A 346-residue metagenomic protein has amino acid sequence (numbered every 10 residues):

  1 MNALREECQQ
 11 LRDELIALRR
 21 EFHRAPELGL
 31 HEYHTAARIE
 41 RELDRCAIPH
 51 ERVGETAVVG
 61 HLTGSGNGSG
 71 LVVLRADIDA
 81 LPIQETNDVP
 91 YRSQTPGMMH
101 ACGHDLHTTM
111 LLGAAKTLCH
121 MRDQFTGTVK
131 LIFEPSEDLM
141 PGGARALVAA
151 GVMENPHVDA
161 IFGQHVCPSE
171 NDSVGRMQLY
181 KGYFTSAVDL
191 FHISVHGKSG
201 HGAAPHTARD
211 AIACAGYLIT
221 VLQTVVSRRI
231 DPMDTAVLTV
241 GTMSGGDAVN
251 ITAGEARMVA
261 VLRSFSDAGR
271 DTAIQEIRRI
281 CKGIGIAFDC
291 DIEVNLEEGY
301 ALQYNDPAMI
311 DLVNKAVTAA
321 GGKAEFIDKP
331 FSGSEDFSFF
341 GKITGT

Functional and structural regions predicted by a protein language model:
N2-H100, D105, T109-F125: Acidic/His- and Gly-rich active-site-bordering loop/insert found across diverse amide/peptide-bond hydrolases
E7-Q10, E14-A17, H34, R38 (+3 more regions): A non-catalytic, amphipathic alpha-helix used as a structural packing/dimerization or gating element in enzyme scaffolds
R12-L15, R19, P26, L43-A47 (+9 more regions): Structural signal for hydrophobic packing residues in well-ordered secondary-structure cores of soluble enzyme domains
F22, G60, L74, H104 (+7 more regions): Divalent metal-coordination and catalytic microenvironments
A25, H206-I212, A268-A273: Active-site pocket-shaping loop/turn-to-helix segments
L81-I83, D88-M99, L106, L118-T242 (+1 more regions): Histidine/acidic-residue-rich, glycine-tolerant segments that coordinate divalent metal ions
G216-T346: Metal-dependent amide/peptide-bond hydrolase catalytic core, centered on the "pita-bread" metallohydrolase fold
